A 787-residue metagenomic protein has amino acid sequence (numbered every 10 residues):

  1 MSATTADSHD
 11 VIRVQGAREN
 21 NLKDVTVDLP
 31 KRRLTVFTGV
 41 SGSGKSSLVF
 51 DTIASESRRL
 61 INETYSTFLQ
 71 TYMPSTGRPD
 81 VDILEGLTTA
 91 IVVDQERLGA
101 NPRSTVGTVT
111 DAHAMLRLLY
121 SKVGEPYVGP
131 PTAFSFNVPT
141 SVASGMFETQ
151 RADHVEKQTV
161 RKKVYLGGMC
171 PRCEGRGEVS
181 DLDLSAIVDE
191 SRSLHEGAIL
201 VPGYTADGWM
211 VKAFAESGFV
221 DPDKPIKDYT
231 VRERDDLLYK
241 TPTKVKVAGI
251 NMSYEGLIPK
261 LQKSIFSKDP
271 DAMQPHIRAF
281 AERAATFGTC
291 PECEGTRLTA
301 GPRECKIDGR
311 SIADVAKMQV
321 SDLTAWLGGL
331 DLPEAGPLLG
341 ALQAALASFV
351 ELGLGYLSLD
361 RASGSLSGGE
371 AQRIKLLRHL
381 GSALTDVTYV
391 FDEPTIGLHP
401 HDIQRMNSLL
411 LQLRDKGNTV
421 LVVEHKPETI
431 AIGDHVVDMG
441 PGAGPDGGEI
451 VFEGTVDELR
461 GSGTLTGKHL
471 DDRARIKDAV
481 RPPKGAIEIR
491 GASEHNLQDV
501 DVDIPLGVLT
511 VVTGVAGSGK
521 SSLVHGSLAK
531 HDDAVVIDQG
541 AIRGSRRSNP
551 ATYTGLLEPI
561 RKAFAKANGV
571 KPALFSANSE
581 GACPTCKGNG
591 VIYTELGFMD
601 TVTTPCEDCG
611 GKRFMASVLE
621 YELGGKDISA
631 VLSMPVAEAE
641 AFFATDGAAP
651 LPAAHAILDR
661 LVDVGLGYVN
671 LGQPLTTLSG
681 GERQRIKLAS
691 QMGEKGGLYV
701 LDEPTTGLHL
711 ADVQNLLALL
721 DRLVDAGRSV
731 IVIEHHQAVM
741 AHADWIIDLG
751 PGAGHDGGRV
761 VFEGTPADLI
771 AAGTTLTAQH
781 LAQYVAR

Functional and structural regions predicted by a protein language model:
S2-S365, A371-V387, L409, D415 (+5 more regions): P-loop/Walker A nucleotide phosphate-binding surfaces of NTP-dependent enzymes
V109, H435-D471, S548, Y553 (+1 more regions): Conserved beta-strand-loop-alpha-helix hinge in the C-terminal portion of ABC ATPase nucleotide-binding domains
L118-K122, R460-R481, K562-K566, I770-R787: C-terminal boundary and immediately downstream tail of ABC-type ATPase nucleotide-binding domains
S363, E393-I396, L675, T705-T706: Short loop immediately C-terminal to the Walker-B catalytic DE motif in ABC-type ATPase nucleotide-binding domains
T388-F391, Y699-V700, I731: Walker B beta-strand of ABC/ABC-like P-loop ATPase nucleotide-binding domains, specifically the conserved hydrophobic
H399-S408, L710-A718: Conserved D-loop/post-Walker B switch-helix segment of ABC ATPase nucleotide-binding domains
T419, I432-D438, R722, S729 (+1 more regions): Conserved catalytic segment of ABC-fold P-loop ATPases
V423-H425, I733-H735: H-loop/switch region of ABC-family ATPase nucleotide-binding domains
